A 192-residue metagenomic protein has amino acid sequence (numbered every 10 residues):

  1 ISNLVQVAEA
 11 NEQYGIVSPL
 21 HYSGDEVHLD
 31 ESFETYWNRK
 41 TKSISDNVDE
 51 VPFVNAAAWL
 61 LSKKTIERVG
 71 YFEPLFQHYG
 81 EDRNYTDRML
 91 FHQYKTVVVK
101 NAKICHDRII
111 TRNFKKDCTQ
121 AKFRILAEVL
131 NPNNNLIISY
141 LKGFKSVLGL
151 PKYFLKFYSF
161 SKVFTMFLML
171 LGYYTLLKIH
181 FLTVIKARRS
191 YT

Functional and structural regions predicted by a protein language model:
I1-E31: Conserved donor NDP-sugar-binding/catalytic core segment of glycosyltransferases
S2-Q6, N84-R88, K122-L126: Alpha-helical elements of Rossmann-like donor-binding domains used by nucleotide-donor carbohydrate transfer enzymes
P19-L20, F33-P52: Short, flexible, basic/aromatic active-site loop/helix in glycosyltransferases
V27-F33, I109-R112: Short aromatic-enriched loop/helix-cap "lid" or pocket-rim segments at secondary-structure transitions that line
F53-G70, L75-K103: A short, conserved alpha-helix in the catalytic core of glycosyltransferases
F91, K95, C105-L126: Nucleotide-sugar-dependent glycosyltransferase catalytic core
D117-I125, N133-T192: Non-catalytic, C-terminal membrane-associated alpha-helical segments of glycosyltransferases
